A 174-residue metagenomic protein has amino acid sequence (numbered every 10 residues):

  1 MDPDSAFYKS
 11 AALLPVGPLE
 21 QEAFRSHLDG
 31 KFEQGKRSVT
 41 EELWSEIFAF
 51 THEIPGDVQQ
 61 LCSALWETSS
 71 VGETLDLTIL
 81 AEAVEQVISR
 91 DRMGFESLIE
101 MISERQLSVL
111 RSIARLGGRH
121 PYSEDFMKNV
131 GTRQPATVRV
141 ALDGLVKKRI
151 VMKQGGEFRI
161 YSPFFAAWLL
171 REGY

Functional and structural regions predicted by a protein language model:
M1, R25, L169-L170: A short local structural element in Rossmann-fold oxidoreductases
M1-A11: Short regulatory helix/loop adjacent to the ATP-binding pocket of P-loop NTPases
P3, H27, V140: Short Gly/charged-rich anion-binding patches and loops
A12-A23: Conserved AAA+ ATPase "SRH/arginine-finger" region at the nucleotide-binding site
Q21-F24, D29-G94, G155: Amphipathic alpha-helical "lid/sensor" segments that cap RecA-like P-loop NTPase cores
E42, Q86-Y174: C-terminal leucine-rich, beta-strand-based interaction scaffolds used for sensing/assembly
